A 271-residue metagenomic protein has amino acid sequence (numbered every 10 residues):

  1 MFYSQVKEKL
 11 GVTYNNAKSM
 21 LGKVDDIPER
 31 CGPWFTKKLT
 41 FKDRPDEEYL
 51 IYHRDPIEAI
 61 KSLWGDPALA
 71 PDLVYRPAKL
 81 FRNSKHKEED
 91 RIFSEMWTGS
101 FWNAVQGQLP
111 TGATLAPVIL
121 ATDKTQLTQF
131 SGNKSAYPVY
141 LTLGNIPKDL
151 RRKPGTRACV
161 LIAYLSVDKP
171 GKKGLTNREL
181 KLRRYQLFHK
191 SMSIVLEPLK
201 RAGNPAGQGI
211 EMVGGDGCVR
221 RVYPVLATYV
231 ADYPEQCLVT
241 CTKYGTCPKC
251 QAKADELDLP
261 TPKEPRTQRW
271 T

Functional and structural regions predicted by a protein language model:
M1-T271: Long, charged/polar, flexible scaffold/linker tracts and peripheral helical/loop segments that provide non-catalytic
